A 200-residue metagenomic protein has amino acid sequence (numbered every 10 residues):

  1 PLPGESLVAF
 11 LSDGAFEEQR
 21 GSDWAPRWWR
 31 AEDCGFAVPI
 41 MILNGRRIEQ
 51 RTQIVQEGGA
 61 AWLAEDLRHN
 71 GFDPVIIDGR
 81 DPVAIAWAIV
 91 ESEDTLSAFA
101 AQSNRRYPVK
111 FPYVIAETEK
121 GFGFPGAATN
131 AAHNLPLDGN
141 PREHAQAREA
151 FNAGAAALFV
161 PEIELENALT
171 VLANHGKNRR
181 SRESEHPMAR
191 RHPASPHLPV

Functional and structural regions predicted by a protein language model:
P1-S6, I163-V200: Thiamine diphosphate
P1-T170: Glycine-rich ThDP/TPP pyrophosphate-binding loop and its adjacent helix/strand module within ThDP-dependent enzymes
